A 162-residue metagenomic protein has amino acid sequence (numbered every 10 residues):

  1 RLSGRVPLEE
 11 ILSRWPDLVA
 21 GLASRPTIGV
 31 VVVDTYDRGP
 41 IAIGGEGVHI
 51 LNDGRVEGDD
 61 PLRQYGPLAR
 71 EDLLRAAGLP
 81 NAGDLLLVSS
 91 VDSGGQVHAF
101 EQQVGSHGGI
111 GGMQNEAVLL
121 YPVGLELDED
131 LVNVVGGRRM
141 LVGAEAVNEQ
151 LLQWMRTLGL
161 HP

Functional and structural regions predicted by a protein language model:
R1-Q150, L158: Active-site neighborhoods of enzymes that stabilize oxyanions during catalysis
